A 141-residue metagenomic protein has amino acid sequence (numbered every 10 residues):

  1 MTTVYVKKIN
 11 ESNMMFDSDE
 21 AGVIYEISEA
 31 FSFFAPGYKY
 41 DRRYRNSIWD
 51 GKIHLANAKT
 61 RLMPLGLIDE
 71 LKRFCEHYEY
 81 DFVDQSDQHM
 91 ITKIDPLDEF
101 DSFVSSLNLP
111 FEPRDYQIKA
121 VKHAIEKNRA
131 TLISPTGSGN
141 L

Functional and structural regions predicted by a protein language model:
M1-Q85: N-terminal accessory nucleic-acid engagement/regulatory domains that precede and modulate ATP-driven motor cores
A35, N108, R129-A130: Poly-acidic low-complexity segments
K59-T60, L109, T136: A generic structural signal for short
L65-I118: Pre-P-loop entry segment of helicase/translocase ATPase cores
E112, I125-L141: Walker A/P-loop
I118-I125: AAA+ ATPase active-site-proximal loops
